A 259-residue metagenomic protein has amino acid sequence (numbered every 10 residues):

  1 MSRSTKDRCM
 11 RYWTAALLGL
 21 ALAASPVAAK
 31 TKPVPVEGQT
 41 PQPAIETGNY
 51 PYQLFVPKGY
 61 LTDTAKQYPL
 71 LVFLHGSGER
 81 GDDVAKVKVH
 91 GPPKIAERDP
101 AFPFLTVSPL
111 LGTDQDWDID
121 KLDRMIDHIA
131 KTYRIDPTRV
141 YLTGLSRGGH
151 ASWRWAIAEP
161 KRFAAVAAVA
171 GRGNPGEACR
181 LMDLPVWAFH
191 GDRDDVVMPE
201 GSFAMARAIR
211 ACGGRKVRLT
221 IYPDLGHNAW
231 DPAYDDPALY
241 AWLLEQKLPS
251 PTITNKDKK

Functional and structural regions predicted by a protein language model:
P26-L70, H150, W155, A167 (+4 more regions): A domain-start/cap signature at the N-terminus of enzymes
G59-K66, D114-S146: Gly/Ser-rich "nucleophile elbow"/oxyanion-hole loop immediately N-terminal to the catalytic nucleophile in hydrolases
L70, L74-R124: Active-site machinery of serine-nucleophile hydrolases
T138-M182: Primarily recognizes the serine-hydrolase "nucleophile elbow" in alpha/beta-hydrolase and SGNH/GDSL folds
A188-H190, D194: Short beta-strand/loop motif that positions the catalytic acidic residue of the alpha/beta-hydrolase fold
V196-G201: Conserved alpha/beta-hydrolase "acid-adjacent" motif
G226-A233: Catalytic histidine-centered segment of alpha/beta-hydrolase-like enzymes
D235-N255: Catalytic active-site module of serine/aspartate enzymes centered on a nucleophile-bearing elbow/loop
